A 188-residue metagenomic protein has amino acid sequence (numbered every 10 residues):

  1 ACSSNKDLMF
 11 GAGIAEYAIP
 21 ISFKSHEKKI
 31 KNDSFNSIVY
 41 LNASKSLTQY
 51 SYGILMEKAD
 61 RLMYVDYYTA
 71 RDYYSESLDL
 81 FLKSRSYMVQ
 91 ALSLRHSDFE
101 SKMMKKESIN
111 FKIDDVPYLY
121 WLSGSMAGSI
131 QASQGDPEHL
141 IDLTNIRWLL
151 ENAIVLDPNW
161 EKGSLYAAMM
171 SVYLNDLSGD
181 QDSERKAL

Functional and structural regions predicted by a protein language model:
N5-K28, N32-F35, S46-N152, S164-L188: Short coil/linker segments at helix-helix boundaries
A153-D157: Ligand-binding pocket scaffold of soluble enzyme catalytic domains
W160-E161: Charged, well-structured binding/catalytic surfaces in domain cores that contact anionic ligands
